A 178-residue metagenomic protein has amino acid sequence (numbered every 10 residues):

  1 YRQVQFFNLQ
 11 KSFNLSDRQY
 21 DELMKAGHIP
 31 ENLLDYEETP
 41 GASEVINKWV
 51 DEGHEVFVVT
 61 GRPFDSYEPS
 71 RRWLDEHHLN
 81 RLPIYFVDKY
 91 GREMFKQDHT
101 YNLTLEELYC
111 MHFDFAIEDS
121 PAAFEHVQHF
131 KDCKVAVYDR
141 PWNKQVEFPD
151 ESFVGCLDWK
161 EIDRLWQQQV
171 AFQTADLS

Functional and structural regions predicted by a protein language model:
Y1-D35: N-terminal helical cap/lid subdomain that shapes the substrate entry/recognition surface in HAD-like hydrolases
Y1-Q3, V56, R81: Residue-level detector of short coil/turn "hinge" positions at structural boundaries
E22-A26, K48-E52, L103: A short alpha-helix capping/helix-coil boundary motif
H28-I29, V58, E106-C110: N-terminal start-of-chain detector that recognizes signal peptides and the immediate post-cleavage beginning
I29-F57, F64-S70: Short, acidic loop-to-helix structural element flanking the phosphoryl-transfer center in phosphate-processing enzymes
E52, S66-S178: C-terminal cap/substrate-recognition subdomain and adjoining C-terminal extension of metal-dependent phosphatase-like
V58-T60, V137: Structural beta-sheet core signal
